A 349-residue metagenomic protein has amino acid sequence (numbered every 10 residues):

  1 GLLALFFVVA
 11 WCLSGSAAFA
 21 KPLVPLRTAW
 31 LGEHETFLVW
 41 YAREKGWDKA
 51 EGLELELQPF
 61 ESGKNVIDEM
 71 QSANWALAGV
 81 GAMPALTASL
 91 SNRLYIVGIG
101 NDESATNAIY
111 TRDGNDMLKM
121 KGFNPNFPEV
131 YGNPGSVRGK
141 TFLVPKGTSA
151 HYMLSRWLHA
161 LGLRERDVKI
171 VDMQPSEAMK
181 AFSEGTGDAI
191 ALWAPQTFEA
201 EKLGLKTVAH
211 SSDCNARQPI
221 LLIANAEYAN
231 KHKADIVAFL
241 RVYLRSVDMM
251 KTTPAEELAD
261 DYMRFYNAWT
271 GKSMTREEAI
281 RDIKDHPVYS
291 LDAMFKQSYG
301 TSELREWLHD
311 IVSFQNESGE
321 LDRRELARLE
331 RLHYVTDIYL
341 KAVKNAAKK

Functional and structural regions predicted by a protein language model:
L3-G15: Bacterial N-terminal signal peptides
K21-E165, K169-D172, D188-A191, H210 (+1 more regions): Short, glycine-/small- and polar/acidic-enriched structural segments that line small-molecule recognition paths
E35, E44, G63-V66, G81-P84 (+10 more regions): Stable alpha-helical elements in mature extracytoplasmic
E56, K64, E277-V288, L326-N345: Short linear loop/turn motifs
E177-G271: Pocket-lining segment of extracytoplasmic ligand-binding domains
H232-L321: Secondary-structure end/capping motifs
R305-K349: Conserved C-terminal helix/tail region of periplasmic/extracytoplasmic solute-binding proteins
